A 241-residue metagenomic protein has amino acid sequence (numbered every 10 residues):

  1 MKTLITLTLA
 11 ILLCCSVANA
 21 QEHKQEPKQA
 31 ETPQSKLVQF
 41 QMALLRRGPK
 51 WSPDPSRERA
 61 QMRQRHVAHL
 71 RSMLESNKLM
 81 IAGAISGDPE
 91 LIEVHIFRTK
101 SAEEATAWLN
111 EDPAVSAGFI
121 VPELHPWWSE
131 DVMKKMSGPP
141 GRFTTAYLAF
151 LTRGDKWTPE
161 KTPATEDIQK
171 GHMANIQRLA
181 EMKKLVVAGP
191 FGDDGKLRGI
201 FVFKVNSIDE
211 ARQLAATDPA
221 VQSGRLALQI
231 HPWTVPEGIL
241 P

Functional and structural regions predicted by a protein language model:
M1-T6, Q21: Positively charged n-region of N-terminal signal peptides that target proteins for export
T6-S16: Bacterial N-terminal signal peptides
Q21-P241: Conserved, structured core segments of small domains
